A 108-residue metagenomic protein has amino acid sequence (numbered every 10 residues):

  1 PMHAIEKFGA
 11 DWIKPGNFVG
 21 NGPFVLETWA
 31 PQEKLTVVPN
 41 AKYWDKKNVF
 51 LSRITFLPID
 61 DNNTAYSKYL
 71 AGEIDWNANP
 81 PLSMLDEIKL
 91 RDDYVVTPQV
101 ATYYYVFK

Functional and structural regions predicted by a protein language model:
P1-R53, N63, A71: Gly/Pro-rich hinge or "lid" segments in bacterial periplasmic/extracellular proteins
E27-V38, T55-K108: Extracellular/periplasmic solute-recognition and catalytic clefts
